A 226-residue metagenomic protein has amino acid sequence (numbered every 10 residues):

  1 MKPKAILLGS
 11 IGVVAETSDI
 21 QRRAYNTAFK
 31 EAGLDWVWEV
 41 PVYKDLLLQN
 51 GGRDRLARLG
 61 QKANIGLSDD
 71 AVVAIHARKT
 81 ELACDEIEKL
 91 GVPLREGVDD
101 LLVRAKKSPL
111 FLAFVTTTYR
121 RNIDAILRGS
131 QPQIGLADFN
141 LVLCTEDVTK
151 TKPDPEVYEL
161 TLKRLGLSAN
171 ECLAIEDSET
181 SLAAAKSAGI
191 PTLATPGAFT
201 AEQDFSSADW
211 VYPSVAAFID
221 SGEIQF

Functional and structural regions predicted by a protein language model:
K2-E96, V103, K107-S108: N-terminal helical cap/lid subdomain that shapes the substrate entry/recognition surface in HAD-like hydrolases
K2-P3, G9, V103, Y119-R121 (+1 more regions): Asp-based, Mg2+/Mn2+-dependent phosphohydrolase catalytic module
P109-L110, I190: A generic structural motif
